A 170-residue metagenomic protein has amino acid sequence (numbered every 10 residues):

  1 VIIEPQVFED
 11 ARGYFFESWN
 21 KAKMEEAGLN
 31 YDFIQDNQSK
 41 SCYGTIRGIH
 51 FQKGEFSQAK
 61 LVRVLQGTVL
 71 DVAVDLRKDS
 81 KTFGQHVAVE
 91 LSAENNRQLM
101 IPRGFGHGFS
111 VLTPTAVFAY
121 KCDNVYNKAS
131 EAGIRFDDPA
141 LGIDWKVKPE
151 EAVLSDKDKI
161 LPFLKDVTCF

Functional and structural regions predicted by a protein language model:
V1-E94, T113-T115, C122-F170: Non-catalytic, conserved peripheral segments adjacent to functional cores
L99, H107-L112, Y120: Short beta-strand His + acidic residue motifs that chelate non-heme Fe in jelly-roll/DSBH and cupin folds
